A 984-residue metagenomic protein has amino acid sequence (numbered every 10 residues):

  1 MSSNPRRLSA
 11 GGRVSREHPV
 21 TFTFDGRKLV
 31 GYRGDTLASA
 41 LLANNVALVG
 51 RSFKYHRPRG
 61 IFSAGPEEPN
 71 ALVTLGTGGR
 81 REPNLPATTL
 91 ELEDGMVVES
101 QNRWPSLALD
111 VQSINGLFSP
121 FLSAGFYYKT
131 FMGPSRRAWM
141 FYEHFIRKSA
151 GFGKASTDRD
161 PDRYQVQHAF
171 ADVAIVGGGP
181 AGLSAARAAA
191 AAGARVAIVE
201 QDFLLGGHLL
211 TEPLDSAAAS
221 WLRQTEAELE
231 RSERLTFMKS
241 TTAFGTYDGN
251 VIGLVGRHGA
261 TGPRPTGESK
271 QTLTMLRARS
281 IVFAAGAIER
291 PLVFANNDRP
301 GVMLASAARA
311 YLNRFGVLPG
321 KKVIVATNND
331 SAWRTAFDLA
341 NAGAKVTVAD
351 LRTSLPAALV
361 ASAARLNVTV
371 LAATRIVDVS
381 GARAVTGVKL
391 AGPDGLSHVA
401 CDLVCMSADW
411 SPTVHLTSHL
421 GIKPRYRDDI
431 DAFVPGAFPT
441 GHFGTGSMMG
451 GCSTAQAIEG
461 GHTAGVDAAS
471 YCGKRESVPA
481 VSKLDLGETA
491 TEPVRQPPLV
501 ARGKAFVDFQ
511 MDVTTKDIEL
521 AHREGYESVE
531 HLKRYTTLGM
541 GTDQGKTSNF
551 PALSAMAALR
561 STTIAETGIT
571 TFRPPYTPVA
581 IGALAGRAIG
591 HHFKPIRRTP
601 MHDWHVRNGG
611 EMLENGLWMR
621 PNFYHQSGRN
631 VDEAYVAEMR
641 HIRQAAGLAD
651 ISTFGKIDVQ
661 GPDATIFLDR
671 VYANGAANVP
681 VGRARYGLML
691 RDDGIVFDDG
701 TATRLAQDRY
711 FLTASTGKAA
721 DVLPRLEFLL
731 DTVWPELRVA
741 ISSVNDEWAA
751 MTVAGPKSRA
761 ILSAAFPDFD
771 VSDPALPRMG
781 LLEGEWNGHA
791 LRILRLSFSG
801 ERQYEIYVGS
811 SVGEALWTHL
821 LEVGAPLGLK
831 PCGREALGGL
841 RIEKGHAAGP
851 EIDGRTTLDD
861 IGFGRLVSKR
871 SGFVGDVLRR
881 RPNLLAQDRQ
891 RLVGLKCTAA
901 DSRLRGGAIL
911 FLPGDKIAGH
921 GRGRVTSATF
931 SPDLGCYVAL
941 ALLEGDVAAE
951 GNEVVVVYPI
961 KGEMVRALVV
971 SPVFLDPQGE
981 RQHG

Functional and structural regions predicted by a protein language model:
S2-R27, G31-I596, E747: Residues forming the flavin
S39-V49, P662-V679, A760, A764-F769: A short, contiguous, amphipathic alpha-helix enriched in charged residues
V199, A287, Y526, V636-S652 (+3 more regions): Residues forming anionic-ligand binding surfaces in small-molecule and nucleic-acid pockets of primarily soluble enzymes
D429, T491-P493, A637-Q644, M689-D699 (+3 more regions): Short amphipathic beta-strand starts and helix->beta connectors
P551, A558-L690, I695: Acidic, proline/glycine-enriched N-terminal capping motif
R598, H602, V606-R607, R620 (+2 more regions): Conserved, structured C-terminal
N678-D708, T713-L729: Well-ordered mid-protein domain cores that form the structural environment of catalytic cofactors
